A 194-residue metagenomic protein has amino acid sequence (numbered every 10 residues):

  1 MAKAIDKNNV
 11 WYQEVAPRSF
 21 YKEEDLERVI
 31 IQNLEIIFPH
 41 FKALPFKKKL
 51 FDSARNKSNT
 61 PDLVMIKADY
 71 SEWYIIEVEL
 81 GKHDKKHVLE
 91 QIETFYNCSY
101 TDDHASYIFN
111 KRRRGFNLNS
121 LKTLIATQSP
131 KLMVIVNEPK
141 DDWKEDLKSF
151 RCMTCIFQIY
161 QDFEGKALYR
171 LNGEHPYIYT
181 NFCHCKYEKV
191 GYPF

Functional and structural regions predicted by a protein language model:
M1-F194: Charged, terminal alpha-helix-loop-beta segments that serve as non-catalytic nucleic-acid engagement and/or assembly
